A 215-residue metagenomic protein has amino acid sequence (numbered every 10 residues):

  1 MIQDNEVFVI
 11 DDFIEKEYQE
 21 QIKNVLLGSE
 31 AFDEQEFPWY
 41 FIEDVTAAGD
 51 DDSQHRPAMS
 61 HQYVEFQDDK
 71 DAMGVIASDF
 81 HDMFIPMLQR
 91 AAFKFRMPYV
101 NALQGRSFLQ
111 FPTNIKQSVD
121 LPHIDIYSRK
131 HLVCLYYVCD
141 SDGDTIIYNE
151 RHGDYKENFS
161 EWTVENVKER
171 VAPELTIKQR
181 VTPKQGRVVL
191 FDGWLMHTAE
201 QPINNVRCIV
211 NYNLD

Functional and structural regions predicted by a protein language model:
M1-Y99: Non-heme Fe(II)/2-oxoglutarate
S78-H81, I85, Q89-D215: Catalytic core of non-heme Fe(II) oxygenases with the double-stranded beta-helix
